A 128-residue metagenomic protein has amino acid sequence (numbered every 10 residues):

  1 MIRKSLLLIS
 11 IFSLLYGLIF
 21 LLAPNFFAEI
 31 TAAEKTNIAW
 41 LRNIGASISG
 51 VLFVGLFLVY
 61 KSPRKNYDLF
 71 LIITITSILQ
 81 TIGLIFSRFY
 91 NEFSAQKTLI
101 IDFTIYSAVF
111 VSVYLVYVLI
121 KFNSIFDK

Functional and structural regions predicted by a protein language model:
M1-S13: Cytosolic juxtamembrane helix and N-cap/initiation of the first transmembrane helix
L7, K65-I73: Membrane-interfacial loop-to-transmembrane alpha-helix junctions, especially the N-terminal start
S13-A39: Membrane-helix boundary elements
Y16, I38-Y60, I72-I82: Core segments of alpha-helical transmembrane spans in multipass integral membrane proteins
F20, G55-V59, L84-S87, L115-V118: Structural signal for membrane-spanning alpha-helices in multi-pass inner-membrane proteins, emphasizing helix cores
I30-A39, D68, F93-I105: Non-cytosolic membrane-interface motifs at loop->transmembrane helix junctions
Y60, I82-D102: Membrane-helix boundary connector in multi-pass membrane proteins
A108-K128: Membrane-water interface at the C-terminal end of transmembrane alpha helices
